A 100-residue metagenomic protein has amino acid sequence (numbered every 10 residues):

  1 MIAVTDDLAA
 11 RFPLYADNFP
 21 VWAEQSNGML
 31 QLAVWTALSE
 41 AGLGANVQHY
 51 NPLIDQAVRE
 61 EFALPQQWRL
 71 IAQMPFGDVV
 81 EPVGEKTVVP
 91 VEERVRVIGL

Functional and structural regions predicted by a protein language model:
M1-L100: Acidic, surface-exposed loops and disordered segments
